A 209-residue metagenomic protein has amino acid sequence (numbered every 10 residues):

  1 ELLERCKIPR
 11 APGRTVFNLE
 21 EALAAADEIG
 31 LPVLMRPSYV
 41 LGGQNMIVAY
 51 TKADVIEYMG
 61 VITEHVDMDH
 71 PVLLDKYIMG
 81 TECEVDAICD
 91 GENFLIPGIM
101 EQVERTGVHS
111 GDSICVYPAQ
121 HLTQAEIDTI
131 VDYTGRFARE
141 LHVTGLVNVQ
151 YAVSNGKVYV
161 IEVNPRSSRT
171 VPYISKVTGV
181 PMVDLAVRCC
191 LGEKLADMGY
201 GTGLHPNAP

Functional and structural regions predicted by a protein language model:
E1-C6, I29-P32, L41-Q44, V48-P209: ATP-dependent carboxylate activation and anion-phosphoryl transfer catalytic cores that bind Mg-ATP to form
E1-P9, T15-E28: Conserved N-proximal alpha/beta basic substrate-recognition cap immediately N-terminal to, or forming the N-lobe
E21, Y39-V40: Short acidic/polar capping segments at secondary-structure boundaries
